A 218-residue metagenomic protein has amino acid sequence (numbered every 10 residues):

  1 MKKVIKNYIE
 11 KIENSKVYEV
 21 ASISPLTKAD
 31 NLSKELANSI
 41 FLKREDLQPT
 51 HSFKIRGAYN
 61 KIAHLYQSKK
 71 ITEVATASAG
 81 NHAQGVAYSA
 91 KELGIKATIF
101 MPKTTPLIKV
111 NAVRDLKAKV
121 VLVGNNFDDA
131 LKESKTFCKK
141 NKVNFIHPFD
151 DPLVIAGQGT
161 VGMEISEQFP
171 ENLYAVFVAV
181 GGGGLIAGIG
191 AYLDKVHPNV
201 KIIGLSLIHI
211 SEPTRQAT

Functional and structural regions predicted by a protein language model:
M1-S211, R215: PLP-dependent amino-acid enzyme catalytic core
